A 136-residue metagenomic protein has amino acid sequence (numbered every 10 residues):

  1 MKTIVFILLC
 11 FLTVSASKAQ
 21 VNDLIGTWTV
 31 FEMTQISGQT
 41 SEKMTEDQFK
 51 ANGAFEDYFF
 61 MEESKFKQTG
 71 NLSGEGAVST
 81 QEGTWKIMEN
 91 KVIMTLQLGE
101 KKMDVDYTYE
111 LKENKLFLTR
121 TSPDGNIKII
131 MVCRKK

Functional and structural regions predicted by a protein language model:
M1-L24: Bacterial Sec-dependent N-terminal signal peptides
S17-E82, K86-K136: Lipid interaction determinants
